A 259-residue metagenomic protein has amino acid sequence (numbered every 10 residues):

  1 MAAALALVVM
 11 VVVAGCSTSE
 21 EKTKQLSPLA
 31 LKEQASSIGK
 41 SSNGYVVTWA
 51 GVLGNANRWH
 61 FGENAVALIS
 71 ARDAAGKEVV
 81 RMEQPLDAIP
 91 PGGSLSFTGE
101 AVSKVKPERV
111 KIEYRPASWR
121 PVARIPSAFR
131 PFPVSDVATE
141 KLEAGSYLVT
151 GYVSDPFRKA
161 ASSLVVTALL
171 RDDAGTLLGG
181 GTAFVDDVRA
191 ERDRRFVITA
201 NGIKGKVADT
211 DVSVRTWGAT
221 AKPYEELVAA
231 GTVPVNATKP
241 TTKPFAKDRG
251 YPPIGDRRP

Functional and structural regions predicted by a protein language model:
M1-A3: Bacterial N-terminal signal peptides that target proteins for export
L7-S162, R171-P259: Membrane engagement elements in two modes
V166-A168: Positively charged, low-complexity, intrinsically disordered RNA-binding extensions
